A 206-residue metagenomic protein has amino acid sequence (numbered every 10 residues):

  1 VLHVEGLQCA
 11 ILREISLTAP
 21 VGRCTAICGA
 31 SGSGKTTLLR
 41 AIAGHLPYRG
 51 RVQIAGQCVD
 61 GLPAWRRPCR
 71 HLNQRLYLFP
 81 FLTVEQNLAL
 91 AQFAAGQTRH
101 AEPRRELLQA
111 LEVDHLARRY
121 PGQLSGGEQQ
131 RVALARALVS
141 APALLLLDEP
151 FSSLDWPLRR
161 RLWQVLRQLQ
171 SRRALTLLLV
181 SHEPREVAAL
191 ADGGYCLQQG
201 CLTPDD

Functional and structural regions predicted by a protein language model:
P47, L62-P63, L82, Q86-E102 (+1 more regions): ABC-type ATPase nucleotide-binding domains, specifically the catalytic core motifs of the NBD
C58-Q74, A94: ABC ATPase NBD coupling module
R99-L116, R167-Q168: Conserved ABC ATPase "signature" region
Y120-L124, E128: Conserved ABC ATPase signature
V139-A143: A short, proline-enriched helix->beta-strand linker immediately N-terminal to the Walker B motif in ABC-type P-loop
L145-E149: Catalytic Walker B motif of ABC-type/P-loop ATPase nucleotide-binding domains
A174-V180: Conserved H-loop
